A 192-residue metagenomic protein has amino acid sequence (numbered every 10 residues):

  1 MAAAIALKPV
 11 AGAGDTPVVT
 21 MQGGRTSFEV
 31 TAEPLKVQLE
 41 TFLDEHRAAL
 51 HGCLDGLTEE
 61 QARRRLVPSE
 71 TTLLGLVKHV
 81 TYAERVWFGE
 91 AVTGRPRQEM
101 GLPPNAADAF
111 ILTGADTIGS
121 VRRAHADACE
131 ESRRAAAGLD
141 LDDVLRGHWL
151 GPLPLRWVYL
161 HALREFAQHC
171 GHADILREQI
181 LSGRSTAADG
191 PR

Functional and structural regions predicted by a protein language model:
A2-E29, K36-D55, E59-A107, G147-R192: Short, contiguous alpha-helical
D108-R146, P154-A167: Acidic/histidine-rich alpha-helical segments that form the ligand environment of transition-metal centers
